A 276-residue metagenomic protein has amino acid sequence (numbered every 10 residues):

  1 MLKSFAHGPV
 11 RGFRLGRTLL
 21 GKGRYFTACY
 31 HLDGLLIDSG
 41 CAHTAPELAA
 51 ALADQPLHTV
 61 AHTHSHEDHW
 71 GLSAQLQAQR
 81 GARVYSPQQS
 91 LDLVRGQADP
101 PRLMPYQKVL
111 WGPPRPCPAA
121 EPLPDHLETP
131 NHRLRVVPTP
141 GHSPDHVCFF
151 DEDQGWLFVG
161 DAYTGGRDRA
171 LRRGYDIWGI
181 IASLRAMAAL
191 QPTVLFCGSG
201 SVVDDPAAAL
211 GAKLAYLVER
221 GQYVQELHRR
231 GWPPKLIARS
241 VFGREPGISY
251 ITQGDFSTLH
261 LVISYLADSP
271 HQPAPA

Functional and structural regions predicted by a protein language model:
M1-Q55, C148-G160: Conserved beta-strand hairpin/beta-sheet module of binuclear metal-dependent hydrolase folds, prominently
R14-L19, L36-G40, V60-T63, L134-P138 (+1 more regions): Short, flexible loop segments at the rims of nucleotide/cofactor-binding pockets, characterized by
K22-R24, P130, P140-S143: A short catalytic or substrate-binding loop motif that flags glycine-/basic-rich loops and adjacent residues that bind
I37-G40, H58-H66, Y85-Q88, P138-G141 (+2 more regions): Active-site neighborhood of phospho(di)ester-bond hydrolases with catalytic His/Asp-centered motifs
P46-T129: Active-site HxH/HxHxD metal-binding segment of metal-dependent hydrolases
R135-P140, P144-Y223: Metallo-beta-lactamase
A189-V194, V202-A276: Accessory terminal helices/loops
